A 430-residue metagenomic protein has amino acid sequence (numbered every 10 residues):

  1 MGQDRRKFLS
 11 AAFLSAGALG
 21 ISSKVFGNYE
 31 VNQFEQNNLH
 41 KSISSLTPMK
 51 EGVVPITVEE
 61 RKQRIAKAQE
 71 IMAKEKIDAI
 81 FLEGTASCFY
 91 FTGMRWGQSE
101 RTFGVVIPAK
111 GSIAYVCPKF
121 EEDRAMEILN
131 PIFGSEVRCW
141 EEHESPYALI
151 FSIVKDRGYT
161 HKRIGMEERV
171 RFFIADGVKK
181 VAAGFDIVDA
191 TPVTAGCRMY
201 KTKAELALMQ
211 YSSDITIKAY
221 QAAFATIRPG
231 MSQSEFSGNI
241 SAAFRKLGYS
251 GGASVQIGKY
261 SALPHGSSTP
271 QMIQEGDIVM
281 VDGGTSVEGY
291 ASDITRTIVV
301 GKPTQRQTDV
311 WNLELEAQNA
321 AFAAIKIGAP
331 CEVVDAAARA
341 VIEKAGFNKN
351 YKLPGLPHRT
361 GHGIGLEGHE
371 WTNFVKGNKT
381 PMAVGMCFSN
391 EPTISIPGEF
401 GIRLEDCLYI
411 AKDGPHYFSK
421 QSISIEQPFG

Functional and structural regions predicted by a protein language model:
G2-G430: Active-site neighborhoods and metal-handling regions in enzymes and metal-associated proteins
